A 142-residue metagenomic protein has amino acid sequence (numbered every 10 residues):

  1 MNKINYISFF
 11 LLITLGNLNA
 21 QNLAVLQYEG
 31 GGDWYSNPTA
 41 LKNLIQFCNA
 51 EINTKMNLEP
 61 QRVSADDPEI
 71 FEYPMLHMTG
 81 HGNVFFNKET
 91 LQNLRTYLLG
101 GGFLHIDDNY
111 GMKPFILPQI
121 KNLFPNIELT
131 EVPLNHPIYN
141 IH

Functional and structural regions predicted by a protein language model:
I4-L15: Sec-dependent N-terminal signal peptides
N19-M75, T79-G82: Aromatic-Pro/Gly-enriched surface loop or interdomain linker that acts as a lid/target-recognition segment
Q21-N22, Q27-G31, T39-A40, K113-H142: An acidic, glycine-rich "communication" segment
L23, M75-P114: Short alpha-beta junction capping motif
T39-N43, F47, E89, N93 (+2 more regions): Extracytoplasmic/secreted proteins, especially bacterial periplasmic and envelope-associated proteins
F47-K55, T79, T96-G100, Q119-N126: Structured segments of extracytoplasmic/periplasmic soluble domains in secreted or envelope-associated proteins
K55-V63, I106-N109, I127-L134: Surface-exposed patches in mature extracellular/periplasmic domains of secreted proteins
D66-D67, N87, H136: Polar helix-capping/helix-linker motif
